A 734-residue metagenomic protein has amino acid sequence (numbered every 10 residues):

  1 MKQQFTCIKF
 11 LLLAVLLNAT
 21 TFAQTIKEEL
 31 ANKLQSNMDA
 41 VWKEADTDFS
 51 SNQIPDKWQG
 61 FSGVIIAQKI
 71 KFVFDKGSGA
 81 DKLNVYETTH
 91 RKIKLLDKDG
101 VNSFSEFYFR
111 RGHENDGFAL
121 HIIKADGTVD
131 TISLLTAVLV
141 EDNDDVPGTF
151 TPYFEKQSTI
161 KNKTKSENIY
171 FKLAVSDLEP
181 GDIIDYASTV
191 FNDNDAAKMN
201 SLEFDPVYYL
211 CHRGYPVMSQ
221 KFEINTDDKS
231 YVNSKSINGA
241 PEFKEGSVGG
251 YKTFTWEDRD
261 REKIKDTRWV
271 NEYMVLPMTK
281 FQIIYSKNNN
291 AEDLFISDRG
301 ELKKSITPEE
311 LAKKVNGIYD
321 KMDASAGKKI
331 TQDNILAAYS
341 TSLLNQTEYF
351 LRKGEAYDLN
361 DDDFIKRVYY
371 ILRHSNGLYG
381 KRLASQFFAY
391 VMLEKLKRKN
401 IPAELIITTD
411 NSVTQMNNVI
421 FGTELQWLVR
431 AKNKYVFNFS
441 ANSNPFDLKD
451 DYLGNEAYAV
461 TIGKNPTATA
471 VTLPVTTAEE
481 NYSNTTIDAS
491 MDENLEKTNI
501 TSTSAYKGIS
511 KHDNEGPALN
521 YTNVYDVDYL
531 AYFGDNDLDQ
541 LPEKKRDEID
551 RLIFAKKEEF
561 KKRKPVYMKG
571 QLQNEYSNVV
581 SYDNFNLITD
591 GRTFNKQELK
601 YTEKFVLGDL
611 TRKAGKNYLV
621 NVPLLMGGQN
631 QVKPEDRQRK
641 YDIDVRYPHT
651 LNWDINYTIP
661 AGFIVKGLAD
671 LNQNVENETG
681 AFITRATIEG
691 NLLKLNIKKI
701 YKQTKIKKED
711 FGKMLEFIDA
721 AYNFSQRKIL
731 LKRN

Functional and structural regions predicted by a protein language model:
M1-E29, Y379-G380: Bacterial Sec-dependent N-terminal signal peptides
T25-D48, N192-D193, N200-S201, P206 (+5 more regions): Secretory-pathway-linked proteins and extracytosolic
T25-G112, V475-S504: Early extracytoplasmic/domain-onset interaction patches
R91, I184, F222, A338 (+5 more regions): Cysteine-centered nucleophilic/redox motifs
G100-E114, N168-F171, D177-G239, H512-Y532 (+1 more regions): Surface-exposed, acidic/Ser/Thr-rich flexible loop segments
G127-Y209, G239-Q282, T486, L552-N617: A surface-exposed beta-strand-loop module
F364, I371, Q386-A470: Hydrophobic/aromatic-rich core segments of domains that either
A470-T593: Long hydrophobic segments that form regular secondary structure
